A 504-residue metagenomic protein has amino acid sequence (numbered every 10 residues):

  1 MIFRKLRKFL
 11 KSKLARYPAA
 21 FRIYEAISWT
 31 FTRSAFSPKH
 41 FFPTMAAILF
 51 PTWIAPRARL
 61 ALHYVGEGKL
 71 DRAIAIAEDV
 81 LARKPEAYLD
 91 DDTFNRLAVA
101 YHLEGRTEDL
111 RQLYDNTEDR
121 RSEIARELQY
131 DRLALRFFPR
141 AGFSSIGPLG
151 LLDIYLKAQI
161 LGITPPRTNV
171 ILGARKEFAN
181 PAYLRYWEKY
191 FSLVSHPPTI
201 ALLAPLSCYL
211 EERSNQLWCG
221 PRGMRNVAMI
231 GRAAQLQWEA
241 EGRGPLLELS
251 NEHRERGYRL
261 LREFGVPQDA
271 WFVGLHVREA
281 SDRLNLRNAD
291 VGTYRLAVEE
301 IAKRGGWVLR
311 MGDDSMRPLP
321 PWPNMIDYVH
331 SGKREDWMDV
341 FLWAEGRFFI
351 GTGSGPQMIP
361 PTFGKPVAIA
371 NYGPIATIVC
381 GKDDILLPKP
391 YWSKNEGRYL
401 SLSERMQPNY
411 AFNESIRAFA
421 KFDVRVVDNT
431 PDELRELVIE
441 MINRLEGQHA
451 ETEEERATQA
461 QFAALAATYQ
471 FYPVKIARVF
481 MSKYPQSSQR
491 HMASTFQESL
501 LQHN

Functional and structural regions predicted by a protein language model:
A26-I27, L60, L97: Structural register within alpha-helical repeat arrays
L103, L110, D119-E252, F462-N504: Secretory-pathway glycan-assembly enzymes, especially type II membrane glycosyltransferases that use nucleotide-sugar
Q216-E263, K382-N504: Leloir-type glycosyltransferase catalytic cores
A270-W271, L275-S281, V291-D336, E454-A460: Catalytic donor nucleotide-activated moiety binding site of glycosyltransferases and closely related
D339-I385: A donor-sugar binding/catalytic signature common to diverse glycosyltransferases and related nucleotide-sugar
